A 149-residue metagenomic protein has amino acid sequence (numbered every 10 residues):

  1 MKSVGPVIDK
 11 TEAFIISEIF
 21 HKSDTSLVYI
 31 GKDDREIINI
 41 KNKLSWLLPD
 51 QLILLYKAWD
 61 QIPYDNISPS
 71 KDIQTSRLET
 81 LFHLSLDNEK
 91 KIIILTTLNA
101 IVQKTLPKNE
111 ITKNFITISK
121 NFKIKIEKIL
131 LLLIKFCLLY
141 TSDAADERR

Functional and structural regions predicted by a protein language model:
M1-S142: ASCE RecA-like P-loop NTPase motor cores that couple ATP hydrolysis to mechanical translocation on nucleic acids
D143-R149: A short, hydrophobic C-terminal helix/tail in secreted or cell-surface proteins
